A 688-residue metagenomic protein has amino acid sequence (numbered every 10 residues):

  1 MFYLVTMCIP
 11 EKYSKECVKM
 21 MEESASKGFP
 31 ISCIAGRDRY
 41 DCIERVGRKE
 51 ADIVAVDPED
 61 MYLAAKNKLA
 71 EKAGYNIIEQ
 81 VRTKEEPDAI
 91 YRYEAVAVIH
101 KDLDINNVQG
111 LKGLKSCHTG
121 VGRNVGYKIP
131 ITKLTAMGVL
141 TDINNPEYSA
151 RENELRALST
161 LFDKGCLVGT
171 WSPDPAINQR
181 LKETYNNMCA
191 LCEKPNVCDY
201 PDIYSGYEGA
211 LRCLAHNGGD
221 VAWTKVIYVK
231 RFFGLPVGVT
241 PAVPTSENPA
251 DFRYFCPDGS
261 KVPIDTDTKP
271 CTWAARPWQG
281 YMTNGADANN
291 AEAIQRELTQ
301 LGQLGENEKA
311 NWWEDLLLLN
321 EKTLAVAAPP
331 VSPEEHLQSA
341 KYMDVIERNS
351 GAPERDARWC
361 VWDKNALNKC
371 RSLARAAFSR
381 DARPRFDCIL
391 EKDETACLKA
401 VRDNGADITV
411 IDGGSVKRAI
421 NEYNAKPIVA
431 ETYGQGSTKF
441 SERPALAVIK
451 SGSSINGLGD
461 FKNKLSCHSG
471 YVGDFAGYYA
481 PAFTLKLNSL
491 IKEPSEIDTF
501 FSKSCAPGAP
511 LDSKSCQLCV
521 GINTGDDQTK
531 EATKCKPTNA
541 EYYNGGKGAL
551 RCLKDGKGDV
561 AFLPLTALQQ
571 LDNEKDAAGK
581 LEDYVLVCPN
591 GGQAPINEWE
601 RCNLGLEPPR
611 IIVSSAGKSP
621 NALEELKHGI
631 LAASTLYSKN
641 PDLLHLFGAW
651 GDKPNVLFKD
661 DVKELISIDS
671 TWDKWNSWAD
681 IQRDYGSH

Functional and structural regions predicted by a protein language model:
M1-A51, V56-E59, V81-R92, L103 (+20 more regions): N-terminal hydrophobic or amphipathic helices and topogenic motifs
D41-I43, G209-C213, A396-A400, G548-C552: Short, hydrophobic alpha-helical packing/hinge segments within bilobed ligand-binding/sensory domains
I43, L63-K66, N106-V108, N124-I129 (+9 more regions): Extracytoplasmic/secreted cell-surface and envelope-processing proteins
G47-V56, L69-E71, K115, H216-T224 (+3 more regions): Alpha-to-beta junction loops
D60-L63, D102-I105, V121-V125, I227-R231 (+7 more regions): Solvent-exposed loop/turn segments at secondary-structure junctions within structured extracellular/periplasmic domains
L63-E86, F232-P270, R418-G436, Q570-R601: Ligand-binding "clamshell"
I77-L158, E431-A506: A conserved helix-loop-strand patch within extracytoplasmic ligand-binding domains of the periplasmic binding
I203-Y204, E208-D220, V229, S260-D265 (+4 more regions): Extended serine/threonine-enriched, polar tracts that run as long, contiguous segments within proteins
